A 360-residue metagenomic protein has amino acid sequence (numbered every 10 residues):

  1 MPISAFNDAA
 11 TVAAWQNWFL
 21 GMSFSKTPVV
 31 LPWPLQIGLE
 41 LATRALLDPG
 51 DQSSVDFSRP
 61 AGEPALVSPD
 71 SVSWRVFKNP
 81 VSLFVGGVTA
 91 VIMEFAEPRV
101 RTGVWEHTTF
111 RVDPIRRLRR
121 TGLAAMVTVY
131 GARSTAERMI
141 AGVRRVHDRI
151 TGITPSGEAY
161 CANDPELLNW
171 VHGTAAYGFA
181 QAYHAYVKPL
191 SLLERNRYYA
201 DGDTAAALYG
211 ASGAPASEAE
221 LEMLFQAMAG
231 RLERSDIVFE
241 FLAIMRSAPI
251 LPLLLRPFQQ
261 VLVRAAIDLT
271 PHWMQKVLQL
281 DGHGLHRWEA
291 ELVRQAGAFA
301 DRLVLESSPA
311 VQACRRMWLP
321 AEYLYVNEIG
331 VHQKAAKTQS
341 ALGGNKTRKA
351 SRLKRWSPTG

Functional and structural regions predicted by a protein language model:
P2-W170, T174-P358: Mature, function-bearing regions of proteins
